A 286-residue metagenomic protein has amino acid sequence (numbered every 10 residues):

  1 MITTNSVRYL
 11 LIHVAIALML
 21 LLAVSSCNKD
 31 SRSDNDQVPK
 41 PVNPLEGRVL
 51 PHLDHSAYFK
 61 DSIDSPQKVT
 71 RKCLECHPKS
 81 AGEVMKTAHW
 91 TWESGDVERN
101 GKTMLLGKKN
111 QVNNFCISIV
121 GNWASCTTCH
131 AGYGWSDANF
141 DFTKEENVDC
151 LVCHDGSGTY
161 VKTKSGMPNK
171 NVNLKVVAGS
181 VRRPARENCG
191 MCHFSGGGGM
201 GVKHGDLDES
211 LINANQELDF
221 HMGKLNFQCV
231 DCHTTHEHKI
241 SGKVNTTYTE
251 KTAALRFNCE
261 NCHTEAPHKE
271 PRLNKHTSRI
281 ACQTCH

Functional and structural regions predicted by a protein language model:
T3-V14: Bacterial N-terminal signal peptides that target proteins for export
H13-L22: Bacterial N-terminal signal peptides
S26-R183, F194-N274: Sequence context of c-type cytochrome heme-c attachment sites
M191: Acidic, glycine-rich low-complexity segments
H276-H286: Extended amphipathic alpha-helical segments with heptad-repeat/coiled-coil character used for oligomerization, fusion
